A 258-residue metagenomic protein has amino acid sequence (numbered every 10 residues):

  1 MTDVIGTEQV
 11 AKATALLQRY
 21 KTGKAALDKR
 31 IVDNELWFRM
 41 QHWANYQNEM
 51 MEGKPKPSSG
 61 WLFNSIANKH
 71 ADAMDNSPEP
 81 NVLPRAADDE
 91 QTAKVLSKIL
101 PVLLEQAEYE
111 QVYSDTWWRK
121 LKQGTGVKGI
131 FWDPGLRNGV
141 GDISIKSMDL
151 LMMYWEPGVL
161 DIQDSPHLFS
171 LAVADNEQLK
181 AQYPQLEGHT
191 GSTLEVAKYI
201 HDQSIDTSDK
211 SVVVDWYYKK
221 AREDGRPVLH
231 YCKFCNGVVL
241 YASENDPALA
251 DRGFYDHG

Functional and structural regions predicted by a protein language model:
M1-D256: Extended, helix-rich architectural segments
